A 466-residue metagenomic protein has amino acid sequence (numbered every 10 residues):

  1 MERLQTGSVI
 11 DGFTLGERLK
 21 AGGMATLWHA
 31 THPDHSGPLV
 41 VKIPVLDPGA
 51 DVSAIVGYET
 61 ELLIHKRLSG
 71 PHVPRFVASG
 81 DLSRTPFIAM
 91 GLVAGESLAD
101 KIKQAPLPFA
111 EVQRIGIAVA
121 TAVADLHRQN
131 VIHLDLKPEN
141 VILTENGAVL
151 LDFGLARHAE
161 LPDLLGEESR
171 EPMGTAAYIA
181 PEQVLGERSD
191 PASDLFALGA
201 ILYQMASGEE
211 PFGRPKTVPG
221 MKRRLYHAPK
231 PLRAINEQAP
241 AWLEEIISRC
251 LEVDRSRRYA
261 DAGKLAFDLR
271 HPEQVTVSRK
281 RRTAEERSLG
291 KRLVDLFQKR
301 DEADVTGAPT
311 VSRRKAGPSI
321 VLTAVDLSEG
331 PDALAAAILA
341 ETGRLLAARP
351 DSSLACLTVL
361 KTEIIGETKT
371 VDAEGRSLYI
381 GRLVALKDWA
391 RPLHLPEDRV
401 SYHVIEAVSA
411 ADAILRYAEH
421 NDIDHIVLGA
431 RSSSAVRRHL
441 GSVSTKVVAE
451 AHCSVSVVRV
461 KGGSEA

Functional and structural regions predicted by a protein language model:
V45-R67: AlphaC helix of the eukaryotic protein kinase fold
S79: Activation-segment/catalytic-loop signature of the eukaryotic protein kinase fold
S83-S97: Conserved short submotifs of the Hanks-type protein kinase catalytic core that shape the nucleotide-binding pocket
I115-G116: Activation segment signature within eukaryotic-like protein kinase domains
T121-V131: Protein kinase catalytic-loop region centered on the HRD/HxD motif
R314-K369: Small/aliphatic-rich secondary-structure junction motif
H425-E450, S464-A466: Glycine-rich, Arg-bearing micro-motifs that act as flexible, cationic patches
